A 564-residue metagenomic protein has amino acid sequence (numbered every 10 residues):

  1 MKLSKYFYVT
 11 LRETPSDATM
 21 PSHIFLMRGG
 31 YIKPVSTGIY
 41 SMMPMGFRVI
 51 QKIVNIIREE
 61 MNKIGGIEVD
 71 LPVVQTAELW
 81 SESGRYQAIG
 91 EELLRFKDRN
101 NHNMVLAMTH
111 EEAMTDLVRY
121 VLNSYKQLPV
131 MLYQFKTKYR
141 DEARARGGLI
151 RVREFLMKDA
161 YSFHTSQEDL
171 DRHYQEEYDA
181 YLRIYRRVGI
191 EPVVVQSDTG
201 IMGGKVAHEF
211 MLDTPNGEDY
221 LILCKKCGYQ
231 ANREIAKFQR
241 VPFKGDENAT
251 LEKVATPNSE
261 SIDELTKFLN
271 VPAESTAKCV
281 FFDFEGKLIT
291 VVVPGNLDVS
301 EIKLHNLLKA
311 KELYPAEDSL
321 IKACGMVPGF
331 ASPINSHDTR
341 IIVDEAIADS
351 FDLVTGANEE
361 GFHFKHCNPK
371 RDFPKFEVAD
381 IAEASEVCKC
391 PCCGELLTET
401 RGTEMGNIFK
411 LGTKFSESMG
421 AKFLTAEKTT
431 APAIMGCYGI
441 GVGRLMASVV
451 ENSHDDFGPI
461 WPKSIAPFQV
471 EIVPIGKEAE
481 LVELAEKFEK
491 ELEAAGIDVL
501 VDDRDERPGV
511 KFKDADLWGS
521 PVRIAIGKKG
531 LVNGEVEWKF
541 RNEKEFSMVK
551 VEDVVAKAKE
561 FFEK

Functional and structural regions predicted by a protein language model:
M1-K564: NTP/phosphate- and nucleic-acid-binding module
